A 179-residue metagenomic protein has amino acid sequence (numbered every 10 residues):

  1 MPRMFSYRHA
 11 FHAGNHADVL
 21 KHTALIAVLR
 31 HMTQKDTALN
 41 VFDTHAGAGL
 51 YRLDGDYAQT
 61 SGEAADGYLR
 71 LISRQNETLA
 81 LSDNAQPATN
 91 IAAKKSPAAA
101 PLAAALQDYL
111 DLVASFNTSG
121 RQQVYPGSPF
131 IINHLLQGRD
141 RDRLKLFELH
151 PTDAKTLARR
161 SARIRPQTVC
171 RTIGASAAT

Functional and structural regions predicted by a protein language model:
M1-P2, L149: Glycine/proline-rich, flexible active-site/cofactor-binding loop segments that harbor closely spaced acidic
P2-D36, R52-G67: Class I SAM-dependent methyltransferase Rossmann-like catalytic core, especially the SAM/SAH-binding loop
L39, G49-T179: Class I S-adenosyl-L-methionine-dependent methyltransferase module
F42-A46: Conserved beta-strand/loop positions that form the S-adenosyl-L-methionine
